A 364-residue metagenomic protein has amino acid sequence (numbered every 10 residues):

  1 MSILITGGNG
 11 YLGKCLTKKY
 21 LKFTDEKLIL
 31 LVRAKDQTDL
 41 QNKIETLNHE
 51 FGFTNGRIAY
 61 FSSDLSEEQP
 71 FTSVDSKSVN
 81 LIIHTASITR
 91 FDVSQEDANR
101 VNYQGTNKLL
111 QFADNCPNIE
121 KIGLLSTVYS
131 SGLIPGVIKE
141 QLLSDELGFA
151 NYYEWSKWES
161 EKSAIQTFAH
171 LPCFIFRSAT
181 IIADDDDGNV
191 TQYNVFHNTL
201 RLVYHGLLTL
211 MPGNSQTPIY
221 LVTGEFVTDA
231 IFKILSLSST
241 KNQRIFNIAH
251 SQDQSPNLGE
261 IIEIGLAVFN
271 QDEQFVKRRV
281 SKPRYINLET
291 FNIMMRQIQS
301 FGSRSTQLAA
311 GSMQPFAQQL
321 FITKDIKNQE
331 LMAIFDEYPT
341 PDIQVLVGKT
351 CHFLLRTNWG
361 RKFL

Functional and structural regions predicted by a protein language model:
I3-T24: N-terminal Rossmann NAD(P)H-binding glycine-rich loop of SDR-like oxidoreductase domains
I29-R57: Glycine-rich phosphate-binding loop and adjoining beta1-alpha1-beta2 segment of Rossmann-like nucleotide-binding folds
T54, I58-Q104, D114-C116: NAD(P)H-binding glycine-rich loop region in Rossmannoid oxidoreductase-like domains and their noncatalytic homologs
H84, R100, Q104-Y152, F174: Conserved Rossmann-fold NAD(P)-dependent oxidoreductase catalytic core, especially the SDR/UDP-sugar
G136-V137, Q166-I219, G224-K233: NAD(P)-dependent short-chain dehydrogenase/reductase
L147-R177: Active-site Tyr-X1-5-Lys
I234-A310: Mid/C-terminal beta-alpha module of Rossmann-like enzyme folds, strongest in SDR-family dehydrogenases/epimerases
D325-L364: Amphipathic terminal alpha-helices
